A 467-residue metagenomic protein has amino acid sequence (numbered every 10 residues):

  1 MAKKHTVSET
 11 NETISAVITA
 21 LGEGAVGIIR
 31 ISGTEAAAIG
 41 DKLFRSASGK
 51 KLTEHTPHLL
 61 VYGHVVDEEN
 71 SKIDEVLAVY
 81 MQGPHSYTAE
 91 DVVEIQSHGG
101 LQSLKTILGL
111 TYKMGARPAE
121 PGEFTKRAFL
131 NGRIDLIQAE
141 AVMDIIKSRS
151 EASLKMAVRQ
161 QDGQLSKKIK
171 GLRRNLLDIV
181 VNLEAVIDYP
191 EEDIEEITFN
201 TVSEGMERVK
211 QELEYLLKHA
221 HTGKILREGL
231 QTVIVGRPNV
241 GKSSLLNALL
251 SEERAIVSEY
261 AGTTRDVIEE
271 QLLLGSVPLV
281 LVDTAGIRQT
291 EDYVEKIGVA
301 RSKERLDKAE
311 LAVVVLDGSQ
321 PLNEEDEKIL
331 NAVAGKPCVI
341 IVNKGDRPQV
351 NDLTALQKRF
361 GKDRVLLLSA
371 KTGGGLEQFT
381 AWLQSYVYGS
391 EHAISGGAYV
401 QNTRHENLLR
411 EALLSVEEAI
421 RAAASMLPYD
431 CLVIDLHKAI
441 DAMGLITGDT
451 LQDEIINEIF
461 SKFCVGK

Functional and structural regions predicted by a protein language model:
M1-K155, R159, G163, V339: A glycine-rich (often HGG/GG-containing) alpha/beta subdomain
A2-V17, L21, E151-L273, T290 (+1 more regions): C-terminal-of-GTPase-core extension/linker across diverse P-loop GTPases
G22-E23, E69-I73, H85-E90, G122 (+6 more regions): Short flexible coil/turn linkers enriched for glycine and charged/polar residues that connect secondary-structure
Y62-D74, A78-Q82, G262-T290, K308-L311: Switch I (G2) and immediately adjacent beta-strands of P-loop GTPase domains
L250, A285-G286, E310, D317 (+1 more regions): Short glycine-/small-residue-rich Rossmann-like dinucleotide-binding loops
A261, I287, E295-V299: Short alpha-helix of the ABC ATPase nucleotide-binding domain corresponding to the H-loop/switch region
L281, V315, I341: Generic enzyme active-site microenvironment
E295-S319: Inter-motif core of Ras-like GTPase G domains
